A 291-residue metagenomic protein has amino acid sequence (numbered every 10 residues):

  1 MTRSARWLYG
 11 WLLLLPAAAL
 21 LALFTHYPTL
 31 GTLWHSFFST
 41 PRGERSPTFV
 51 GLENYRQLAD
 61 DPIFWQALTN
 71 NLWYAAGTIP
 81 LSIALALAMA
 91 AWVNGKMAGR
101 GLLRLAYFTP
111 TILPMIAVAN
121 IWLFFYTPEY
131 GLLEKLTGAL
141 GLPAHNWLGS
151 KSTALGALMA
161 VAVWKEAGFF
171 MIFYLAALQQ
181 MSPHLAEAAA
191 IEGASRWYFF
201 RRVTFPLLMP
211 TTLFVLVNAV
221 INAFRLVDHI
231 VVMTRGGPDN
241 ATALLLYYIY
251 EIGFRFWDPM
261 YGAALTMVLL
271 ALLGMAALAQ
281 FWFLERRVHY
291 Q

Functional and structural regions predicted by a protein language model:
M1-A5: Short, Lys/Arg-rich, polar N-terminal cytosolic tail immediately upstream of the first transmembrane signal-anchor
R6-Q291: A structural signal for multi-pass alpha-helical bundles of membrane permease subunits that mediate small-molecule
